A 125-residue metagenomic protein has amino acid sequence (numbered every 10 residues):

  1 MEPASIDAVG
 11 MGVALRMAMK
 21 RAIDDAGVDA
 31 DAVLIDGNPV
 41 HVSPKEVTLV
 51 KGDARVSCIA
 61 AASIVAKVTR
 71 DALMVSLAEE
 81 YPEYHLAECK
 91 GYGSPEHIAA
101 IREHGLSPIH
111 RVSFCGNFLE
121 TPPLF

Functional and structural regions predicted by a protein language model:
M1-F125: RNase H-like, Mg2+-dependent phosphodiesterase core, and more generally RNA phosphate-backbone-engaging helix-loop
